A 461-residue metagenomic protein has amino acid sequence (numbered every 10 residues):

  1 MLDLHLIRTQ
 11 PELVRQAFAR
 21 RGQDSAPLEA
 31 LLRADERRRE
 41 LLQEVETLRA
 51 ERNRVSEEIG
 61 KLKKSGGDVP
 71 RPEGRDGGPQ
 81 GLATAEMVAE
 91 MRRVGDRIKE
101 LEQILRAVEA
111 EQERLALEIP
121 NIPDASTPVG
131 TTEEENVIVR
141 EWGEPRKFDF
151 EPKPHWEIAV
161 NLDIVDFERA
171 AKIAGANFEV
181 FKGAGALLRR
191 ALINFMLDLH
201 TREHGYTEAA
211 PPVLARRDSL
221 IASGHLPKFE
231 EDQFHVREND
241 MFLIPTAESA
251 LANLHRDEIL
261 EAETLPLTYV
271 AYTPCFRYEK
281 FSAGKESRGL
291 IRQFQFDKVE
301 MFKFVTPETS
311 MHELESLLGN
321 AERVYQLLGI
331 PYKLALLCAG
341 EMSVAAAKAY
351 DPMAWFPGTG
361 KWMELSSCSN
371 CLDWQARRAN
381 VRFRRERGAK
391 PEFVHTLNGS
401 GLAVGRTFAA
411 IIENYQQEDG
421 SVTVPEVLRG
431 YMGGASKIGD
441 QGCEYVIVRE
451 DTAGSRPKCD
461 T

Functional and structural regions predicted by a protein language model:
M1-R146, I164: N-terminal alpha-helical targeting/anchoring segments
P70-P72, L82, T452-T461: Low-complexity, intrinsically disordered short segments enriched for Gly/Pro and polybasic residues
E141-T452, P457-C459: TRNA-recognition modules of translation machinery and tRNA-sensing kinases, especially anticodon-binding
